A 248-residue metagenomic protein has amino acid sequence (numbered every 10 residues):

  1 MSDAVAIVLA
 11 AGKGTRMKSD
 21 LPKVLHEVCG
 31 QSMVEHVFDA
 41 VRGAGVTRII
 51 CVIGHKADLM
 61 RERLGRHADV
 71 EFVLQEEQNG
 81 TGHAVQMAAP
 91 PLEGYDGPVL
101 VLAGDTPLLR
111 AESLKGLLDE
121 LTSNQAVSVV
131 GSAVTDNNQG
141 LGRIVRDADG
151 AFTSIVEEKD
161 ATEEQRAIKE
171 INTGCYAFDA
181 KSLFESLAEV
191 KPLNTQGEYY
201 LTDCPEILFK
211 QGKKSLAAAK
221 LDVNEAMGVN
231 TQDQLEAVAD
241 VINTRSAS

Functional and structural regions predicted by a protein language model:
M1-S19: N-terminal nucleotide-binding beta1-loop-alpha1 segment
M1-S2, L193-S248: Left-handed beta-helix
S2, Q31-L102, L108-D119, S123: Conserved N-terminal catalytic core of the sugar/cofactor nucleotidyltransferase
A6-V8, C51, V101, S128-G131 (+1 more regions): Structural beta-sheet core signal
G12-G14, K56, E77-Q78, G104-P107 (+2 more regions): Short glycine-rich anion-binding loops that position phosphate/pyrophosphate groups of nucleotides and phosphorylated
L21-E27, V190-L193: Short glycine-enriched, charge-decorated loop/helix-capping segments at active-site entrances that position
E27, L108, A177, G228-V229: Short aromatic/basic micro-patch
A68, L109-T195, C204, G212-K213 (+1 more regions): Conserved core of the sugar-phosphate nucleotidyltransferase
